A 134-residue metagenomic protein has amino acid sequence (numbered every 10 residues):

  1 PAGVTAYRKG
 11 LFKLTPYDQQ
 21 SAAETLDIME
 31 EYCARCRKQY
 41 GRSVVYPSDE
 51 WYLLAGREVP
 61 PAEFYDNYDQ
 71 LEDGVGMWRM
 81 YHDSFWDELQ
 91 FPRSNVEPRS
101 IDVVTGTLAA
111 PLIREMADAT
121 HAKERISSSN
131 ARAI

Functional and structural regions predicted by a protein language model:
G3-I134: Auxiliary Fe-S-binding modules of radical SAM enzymes
